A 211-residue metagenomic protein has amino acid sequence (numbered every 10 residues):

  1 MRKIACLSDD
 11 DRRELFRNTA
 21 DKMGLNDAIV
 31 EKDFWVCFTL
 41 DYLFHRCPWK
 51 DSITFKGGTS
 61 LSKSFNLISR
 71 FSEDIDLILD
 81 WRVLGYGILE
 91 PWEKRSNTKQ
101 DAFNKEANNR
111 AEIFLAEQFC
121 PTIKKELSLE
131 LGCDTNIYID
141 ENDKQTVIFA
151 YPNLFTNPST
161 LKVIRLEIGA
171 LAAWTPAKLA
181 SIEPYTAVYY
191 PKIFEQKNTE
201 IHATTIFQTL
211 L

Functional and structural regions predicted by a protein language model:
M1-F38, N66, G85-R95: N-terminal regions immediately upstream of nucleotidyltransferase
D11, N18, K32, C37-D41 (+3 more regions): Catalytic cores of NTP-dependent nucleotidyl/adenyl transfer enzymes across multiple folds
R17-L25, T59-S60, N97-E106: Glycine-/proline-rich flexible loop or hinge segments
G24, G57-G58, G85-G87, G132 (+1 more regions): Residue-identity detector for glycine
F44-I75, L79-I88: Active-site nucleotide-donor binding segment shared across nucleotidyl transfer reactions
N66-I68, S72-E73, V83-K99, R165-P184: Hydrophobic transmembrane alpha-helix bundles
L77-W81, I88, W92-F119: A generic, well-ordered mixed alpha/beta core segment in the N-terminal half of proteins
